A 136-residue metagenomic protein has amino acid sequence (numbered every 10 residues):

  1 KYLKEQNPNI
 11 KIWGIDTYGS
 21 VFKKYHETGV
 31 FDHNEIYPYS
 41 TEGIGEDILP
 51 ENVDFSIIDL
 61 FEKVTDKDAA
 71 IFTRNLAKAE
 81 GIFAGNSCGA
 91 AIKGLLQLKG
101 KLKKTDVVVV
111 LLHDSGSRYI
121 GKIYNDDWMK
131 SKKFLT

Functional and structural regions predicted by a protein language model:
K1, S87-L95: Short glycine/serine/threonine-rich phosphate/pyrophosphate-binding segments that cradle anionic phosphate groups
K4-N86, I123-T136: Active-site/ligand-binding loops adjacent to catalytic centers
P38, K93-T136: Phosphate-binding loop/pocket of nucleotide- and phosphate-handling active sites
